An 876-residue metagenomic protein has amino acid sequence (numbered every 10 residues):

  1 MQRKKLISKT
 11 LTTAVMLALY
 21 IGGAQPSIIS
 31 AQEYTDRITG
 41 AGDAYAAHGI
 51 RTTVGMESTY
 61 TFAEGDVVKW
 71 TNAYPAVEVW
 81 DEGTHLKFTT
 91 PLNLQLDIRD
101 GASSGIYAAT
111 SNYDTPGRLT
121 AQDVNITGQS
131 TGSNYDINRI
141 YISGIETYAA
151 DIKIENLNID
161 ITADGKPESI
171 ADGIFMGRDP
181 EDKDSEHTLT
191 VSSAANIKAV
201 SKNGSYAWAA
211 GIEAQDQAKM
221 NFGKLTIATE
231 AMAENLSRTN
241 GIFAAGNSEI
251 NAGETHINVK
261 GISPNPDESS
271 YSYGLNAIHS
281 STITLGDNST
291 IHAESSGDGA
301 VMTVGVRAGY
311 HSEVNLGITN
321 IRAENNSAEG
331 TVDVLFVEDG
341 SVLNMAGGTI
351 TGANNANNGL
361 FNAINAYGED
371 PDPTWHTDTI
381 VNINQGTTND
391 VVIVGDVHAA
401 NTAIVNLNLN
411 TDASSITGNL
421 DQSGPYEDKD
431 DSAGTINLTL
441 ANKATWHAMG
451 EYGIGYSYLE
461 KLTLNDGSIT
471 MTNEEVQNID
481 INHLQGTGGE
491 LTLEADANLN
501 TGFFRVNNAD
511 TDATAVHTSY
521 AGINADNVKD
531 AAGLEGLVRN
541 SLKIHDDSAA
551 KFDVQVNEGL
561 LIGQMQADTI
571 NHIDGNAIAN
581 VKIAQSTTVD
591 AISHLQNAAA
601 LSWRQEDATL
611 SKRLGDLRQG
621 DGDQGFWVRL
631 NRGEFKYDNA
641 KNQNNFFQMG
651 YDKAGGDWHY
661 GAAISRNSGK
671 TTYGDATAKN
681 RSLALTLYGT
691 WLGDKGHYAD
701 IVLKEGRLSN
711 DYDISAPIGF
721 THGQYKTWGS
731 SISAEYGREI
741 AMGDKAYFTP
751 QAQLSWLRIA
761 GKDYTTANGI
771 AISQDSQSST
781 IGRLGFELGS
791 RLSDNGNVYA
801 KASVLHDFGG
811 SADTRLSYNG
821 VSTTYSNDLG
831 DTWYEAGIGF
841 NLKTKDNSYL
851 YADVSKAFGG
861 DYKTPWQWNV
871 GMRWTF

Functional and structural regions predicted by a protein language model:
M1-A31: Gram-negative bacterial Sec-dependent N-terminal signal peptides
I7, I28-E33, T487, T492-N507 (+1 more regions): Outer-membrane translocation/initiation segment of Type V secreted surface proteins
I38-T53, K69-D81, Q95-P116, T127-Y148 (+10 more regions): Extracellular beta-strand/beta-solenoid scaffold signature
N365-N382, T387-L542: Extracellular beta-strand/loop-rich repeat segments of large surface/secreted proteins
S414, G622-F626, N645, G656-Y660 (+7 more regions): Outer-envelope beta-barrel architecture signal
A584-F748, D853-S855, G860: Outer membrane beta-barrel translocator domains of Type V secretion systems
A591-H594, Q643, K670, G674-A676 (+3 more regions): Solvent-exposed, glycine/polar-rich loop segments of beta-barrel outer-membrane systems
T686, T690, S773-F876: Outer membrane beta-barrel transmembrane domains
